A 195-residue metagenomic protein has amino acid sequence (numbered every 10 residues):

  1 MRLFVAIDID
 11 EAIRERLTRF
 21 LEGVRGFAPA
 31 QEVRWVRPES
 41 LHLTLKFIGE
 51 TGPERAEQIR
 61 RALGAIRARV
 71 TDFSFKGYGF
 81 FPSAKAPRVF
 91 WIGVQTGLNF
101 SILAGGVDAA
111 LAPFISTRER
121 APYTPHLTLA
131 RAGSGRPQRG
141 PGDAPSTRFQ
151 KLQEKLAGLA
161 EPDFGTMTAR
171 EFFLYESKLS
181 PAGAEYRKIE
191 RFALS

Functional and structural regions predicted by a protein language model:
M1-S195: Histidine-dependent nucleotide/RNA phosphoesterase domain, centered on the 2H-phosphoesterase fold with its duplicated
